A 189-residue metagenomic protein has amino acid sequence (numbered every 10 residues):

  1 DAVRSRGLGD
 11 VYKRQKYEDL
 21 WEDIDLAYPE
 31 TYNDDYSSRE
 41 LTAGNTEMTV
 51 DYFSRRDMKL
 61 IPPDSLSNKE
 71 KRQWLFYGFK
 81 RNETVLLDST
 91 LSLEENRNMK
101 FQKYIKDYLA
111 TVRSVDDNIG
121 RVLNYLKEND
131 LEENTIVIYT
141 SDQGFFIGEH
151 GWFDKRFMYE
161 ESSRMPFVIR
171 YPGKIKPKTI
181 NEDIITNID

Functional and structural regions predicted by a protein language model:
D1, E94-R113: Short acidic-aromatic active-site loops that bind/stabilize oxyanions
D1-Y12: Single conserved hydrophobic/aromatic residue that forms the stacking wall/gate of nucleotide- or nucleobase-binding
G9, E18, E22, L109-V112 (+2 more regions): Non-transmembrane alpha-helical segments in soluble domains of secreted/periplasmic/extracellular proteins
D10-S92: Core domains of carbohydrate- and sulfate-ester-processing enzymes
K13-K16, N124-K176, D183-T186: Histidine-centered active-site microenvironments of extracellular/periplasmic hydrolases and transferases
Y52-R55, K59-N68, Q73-F76, S114-H150: Metal-dependent active-site segment of extracytoplasmic phospho-/sulfohydrolases and closely related
D88-R97, F167-I169: Active-site-adjacent bridging/hinge elements
K106-L109, R113-G120, S162-S163, I185-D189: A structural signal for well-ordered alpha-helical segments within the folded catalytic domains of diverse enzymes
